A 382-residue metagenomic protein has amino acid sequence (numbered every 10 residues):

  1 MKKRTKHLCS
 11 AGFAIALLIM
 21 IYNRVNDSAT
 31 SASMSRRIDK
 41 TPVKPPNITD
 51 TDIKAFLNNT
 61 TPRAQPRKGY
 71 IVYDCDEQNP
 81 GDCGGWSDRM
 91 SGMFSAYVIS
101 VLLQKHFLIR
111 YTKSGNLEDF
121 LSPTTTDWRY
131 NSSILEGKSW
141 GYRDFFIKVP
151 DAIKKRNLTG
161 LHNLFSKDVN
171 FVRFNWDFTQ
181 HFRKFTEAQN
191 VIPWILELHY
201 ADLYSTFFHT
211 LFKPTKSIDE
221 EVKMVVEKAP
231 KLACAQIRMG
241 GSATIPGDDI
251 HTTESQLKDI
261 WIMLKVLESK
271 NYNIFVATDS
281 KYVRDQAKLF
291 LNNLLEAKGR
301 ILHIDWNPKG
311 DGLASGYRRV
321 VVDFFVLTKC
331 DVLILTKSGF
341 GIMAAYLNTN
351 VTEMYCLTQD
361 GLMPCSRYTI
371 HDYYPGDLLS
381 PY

Functional and structural regions predicted by a protein language model:
M1-R37: N-terminal signal-anchor transmembrane helix specifying type II single-pass membrane topology of secretory-pathway
V25, V101-F107, E268, L295 (+2 more regions): Eukaryotic basic, amphipathic alpha-helical target segments in cytosolic regions
T30-A55, F275-F290: Long, acidic, intrinsically disordered low-complexity segments
I38-K258, L264, S269: Secretory-pathway glycan-assembly enzymes, especially type II membrane glycosyltransferases that use nucleotide-sugar
D74-D76, Y355-L357, P364-S366: Sequence contexts marking disulfide-bonded cysteines in secreted/extracellular proteins
N271-T358, L362: Donor-binding and catalytic core of enzymes assembling or modifying cell-surface/extracellular glycoconjugates
D360-Y382: Leloir-type glycosyltransferase catalytic cores
